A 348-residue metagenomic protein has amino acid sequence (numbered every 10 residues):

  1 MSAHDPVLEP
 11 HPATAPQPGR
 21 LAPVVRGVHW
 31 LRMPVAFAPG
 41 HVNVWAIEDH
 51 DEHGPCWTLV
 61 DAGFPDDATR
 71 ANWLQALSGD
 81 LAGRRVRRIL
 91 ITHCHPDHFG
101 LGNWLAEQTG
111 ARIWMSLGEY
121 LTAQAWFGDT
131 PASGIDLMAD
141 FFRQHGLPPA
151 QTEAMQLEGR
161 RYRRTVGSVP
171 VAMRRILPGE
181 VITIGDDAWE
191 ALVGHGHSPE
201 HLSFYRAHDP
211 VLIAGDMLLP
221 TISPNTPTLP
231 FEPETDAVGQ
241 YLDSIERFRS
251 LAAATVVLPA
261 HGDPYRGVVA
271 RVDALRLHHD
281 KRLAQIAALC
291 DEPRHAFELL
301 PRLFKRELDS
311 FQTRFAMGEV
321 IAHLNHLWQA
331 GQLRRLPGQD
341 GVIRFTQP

Functional and structural regions predicted by a protein language model:
S2, V24-R32, G159-T165, G185-D187: Short Pro/Gly-enriched beta-strand edge/turn motifs at strand-loop
S2-P10, T14, A284-P348: C-terminal regulatory/interaction regions
P18-R84, F204-P220: Conserved beta-strand hairpin/beta-sheet module of binuclear metal-dependent hydrolase folds, prominently
G27, I47, D61, H93 (+9 more regions): Divalent metal-coordination and catalytic microenvironments
F37-P39, R174-I176, H195-S198, Q339 (+1 more regions): A short catalytic or substrate-binding loop motif that flags glycine-/basic-rich loops and adjacent residues that bind
G54-D67, Y162-M173, V181, A188-D280: Metallo-beta-lactamase
A68-T69, A76-T183, P210: Active-site HxH/HxHxD metal-binding segment of metal-dependent hydrolases
G100, D236, F315: Residue-level signal for the nucleotide or nucleotide-sugar donor/cofactor binding architecture
